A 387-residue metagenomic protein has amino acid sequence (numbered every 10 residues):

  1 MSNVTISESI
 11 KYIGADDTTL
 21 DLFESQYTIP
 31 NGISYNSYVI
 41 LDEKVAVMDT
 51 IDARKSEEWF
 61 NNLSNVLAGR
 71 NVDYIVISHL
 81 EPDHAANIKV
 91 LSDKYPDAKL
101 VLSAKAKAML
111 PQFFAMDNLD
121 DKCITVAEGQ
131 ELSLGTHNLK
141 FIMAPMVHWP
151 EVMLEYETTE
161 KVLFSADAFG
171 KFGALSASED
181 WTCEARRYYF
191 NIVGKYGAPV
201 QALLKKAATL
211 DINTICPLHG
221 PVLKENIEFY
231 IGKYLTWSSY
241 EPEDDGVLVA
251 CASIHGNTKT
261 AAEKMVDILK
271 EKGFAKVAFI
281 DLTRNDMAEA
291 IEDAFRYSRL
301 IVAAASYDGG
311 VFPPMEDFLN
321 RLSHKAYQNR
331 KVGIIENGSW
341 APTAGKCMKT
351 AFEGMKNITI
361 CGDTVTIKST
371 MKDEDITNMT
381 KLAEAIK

Functional and structural regions predicted by a protein language model:
N3-S64, L154-E157, K161-S165, T258: Conserved beta-strand hairpin/beta-sheet module of binuclear metal-dependent hydrolase folds, prominently
V4-E8, L102-V152, Y196-A202: Metallo-beta-lactamase
E43, R54-V101: Active-site metal-binding motif and surrounding structural segment of the metallo-beta-lactamase
M48-T50, V72-L80, L100-S103, L163-D167 (+1 more regions): Active-site neighborhood of phospho(di)ester-bond hydrolases with catalytic His/Asp-centered motifs
N87, D286-A290: Short acidic active-site motifs
H148, V152, A168-K195, S238-E243: Active-site-proximal loop/helix segment associated with metal-binding centers of metalloenzymes
L175-I215, H219-V222, K264-I280, A290-K387: FMN-binding flavodoxin-like domain, especially the glycine-rich phosphate-binding loop
T214-E243: Short N-terminal or domain-adjacent regulatory/targeting segments
